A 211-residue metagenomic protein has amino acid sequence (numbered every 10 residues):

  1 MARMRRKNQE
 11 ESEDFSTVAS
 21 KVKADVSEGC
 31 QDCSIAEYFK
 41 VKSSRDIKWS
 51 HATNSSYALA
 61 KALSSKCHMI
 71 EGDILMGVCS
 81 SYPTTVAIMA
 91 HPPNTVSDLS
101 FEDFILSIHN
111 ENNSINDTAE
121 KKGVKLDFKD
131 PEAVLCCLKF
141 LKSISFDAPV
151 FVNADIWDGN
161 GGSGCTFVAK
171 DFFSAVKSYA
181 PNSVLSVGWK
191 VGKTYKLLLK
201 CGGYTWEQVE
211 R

Functional and structural regions predicted by a protein language model:
M1-R211: Phosphate-group recognition and catalysis centered on beta-loop-alpha active-site segments
